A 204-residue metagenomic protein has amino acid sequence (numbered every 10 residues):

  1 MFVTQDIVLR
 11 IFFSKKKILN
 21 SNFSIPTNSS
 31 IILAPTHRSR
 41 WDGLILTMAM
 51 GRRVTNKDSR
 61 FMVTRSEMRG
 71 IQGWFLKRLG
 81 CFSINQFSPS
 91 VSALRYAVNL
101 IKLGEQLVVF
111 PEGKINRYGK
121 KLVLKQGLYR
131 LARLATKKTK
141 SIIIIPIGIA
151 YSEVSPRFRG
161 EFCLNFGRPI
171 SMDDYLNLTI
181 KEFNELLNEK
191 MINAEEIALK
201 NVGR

Functional and structural regions predicted by a protein language model:
M1-K15, R69-L79, R157: Alpha-helical membrane-targeting segments
Q5-H37: Helix-to-loop junction immediately C-terminal to a conserved catalytic motif
T27-S88: Catalytic core of membrane glycerolipid acyltransferases/transacylases, capturing the structured, soluble-facing
S30-I32, G104-F110, I143-I145: Residue-level preference for the first positions of well-ordered beta-strands
F82-L103: Helix-adjacent hinge/juxtasegments
L100-Y129: Catalytic-site beta-strand/loop segments enriched in glycine and acidic/polar residues
G119-K181, L186: A cross-family acyltransferase "interaction/gating" segment
E185-E195: A conserved mid-domain beta-alpha-beta active-site/ligand-binding segment of alpha/beta enzyme cores
